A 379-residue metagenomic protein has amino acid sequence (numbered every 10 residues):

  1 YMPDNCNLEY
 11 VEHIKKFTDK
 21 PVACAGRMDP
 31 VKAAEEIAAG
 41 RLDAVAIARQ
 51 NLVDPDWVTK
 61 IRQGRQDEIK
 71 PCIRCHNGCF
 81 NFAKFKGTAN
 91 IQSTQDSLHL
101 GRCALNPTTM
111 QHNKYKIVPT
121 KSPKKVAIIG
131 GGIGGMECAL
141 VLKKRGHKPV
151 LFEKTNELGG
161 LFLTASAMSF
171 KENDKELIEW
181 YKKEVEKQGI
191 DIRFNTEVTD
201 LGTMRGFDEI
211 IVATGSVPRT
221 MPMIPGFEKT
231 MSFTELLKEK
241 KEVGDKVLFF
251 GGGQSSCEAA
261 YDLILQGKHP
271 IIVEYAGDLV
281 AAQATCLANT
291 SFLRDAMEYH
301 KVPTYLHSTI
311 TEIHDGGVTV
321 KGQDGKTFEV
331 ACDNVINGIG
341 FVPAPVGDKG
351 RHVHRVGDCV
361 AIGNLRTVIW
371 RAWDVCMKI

Functional and structural regions predicted by a protein language model:
Y1-D4, G40-R41, Q63-R65, A167-K171 (+2 more regions): Short, hinge-like loop/turn segments at secondary-structure boundaries
Y1-I129, I133, E137-K144, P149 (+2 more regions): Flavin-dependent oxidoreductase catalytic cores
N7-V11, I178, F233, C286-R294 (+1 more regions): Amphipathic alpha-helical segments in well-structured domains
F17, G64, N106, R145 (+9 more regions): Change "in soluble alpha/beta enzymes" to "in soluble alpha/beta proteins
C24, R74, L105, F194 (+3 more regions): Structural signal for conserved beta-strand scaffold positions within catalytic alpha/beta enzyme cores
A33-I47, N51-L52, D56, D67 (+8 more regions): C-terminal structured "cap/appendage" subdomains that terminate the fold
T120-K154, L158, R193-G206, A213-I224 (+4 more regions): Rossmann-like dinucleotide/flavin-binding elements
K148-Q188, A260-T309: Rossmann-like dinucleotide-binding cores of NAD(P)H-dependent redox enzymes
